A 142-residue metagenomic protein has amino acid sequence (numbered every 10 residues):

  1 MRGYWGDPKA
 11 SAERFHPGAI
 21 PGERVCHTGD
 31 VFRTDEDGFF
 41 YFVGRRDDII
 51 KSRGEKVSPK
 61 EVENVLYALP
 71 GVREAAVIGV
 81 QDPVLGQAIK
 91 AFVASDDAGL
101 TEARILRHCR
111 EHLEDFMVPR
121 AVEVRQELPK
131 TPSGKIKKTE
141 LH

Functional and structural regions predicted by a protein language model:
R2-G6, A10-E13, G22-R24, G29-M117 (+2 more regions): AMP-binding/adenylate-forming catalytic core of the ANL superfamily
G18: Active-site catalytic loop in hydrolytic enzyme cores
